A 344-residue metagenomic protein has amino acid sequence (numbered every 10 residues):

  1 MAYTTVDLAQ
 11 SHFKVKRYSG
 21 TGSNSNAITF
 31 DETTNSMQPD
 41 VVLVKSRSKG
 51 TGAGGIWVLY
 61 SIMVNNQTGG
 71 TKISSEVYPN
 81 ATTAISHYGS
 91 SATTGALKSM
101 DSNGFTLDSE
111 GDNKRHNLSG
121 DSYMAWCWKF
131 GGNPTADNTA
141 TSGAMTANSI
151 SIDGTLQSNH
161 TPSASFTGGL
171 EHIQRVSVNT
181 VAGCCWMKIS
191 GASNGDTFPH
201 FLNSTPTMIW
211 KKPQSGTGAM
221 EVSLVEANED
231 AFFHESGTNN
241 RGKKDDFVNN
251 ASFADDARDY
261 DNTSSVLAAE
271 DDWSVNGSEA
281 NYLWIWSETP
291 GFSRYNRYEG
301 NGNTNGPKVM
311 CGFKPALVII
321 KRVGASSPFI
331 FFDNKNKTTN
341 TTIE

Functional and structural regions predicted by a protein language model:
M1-E344: Surface-exposed molecular-recognition determinants
